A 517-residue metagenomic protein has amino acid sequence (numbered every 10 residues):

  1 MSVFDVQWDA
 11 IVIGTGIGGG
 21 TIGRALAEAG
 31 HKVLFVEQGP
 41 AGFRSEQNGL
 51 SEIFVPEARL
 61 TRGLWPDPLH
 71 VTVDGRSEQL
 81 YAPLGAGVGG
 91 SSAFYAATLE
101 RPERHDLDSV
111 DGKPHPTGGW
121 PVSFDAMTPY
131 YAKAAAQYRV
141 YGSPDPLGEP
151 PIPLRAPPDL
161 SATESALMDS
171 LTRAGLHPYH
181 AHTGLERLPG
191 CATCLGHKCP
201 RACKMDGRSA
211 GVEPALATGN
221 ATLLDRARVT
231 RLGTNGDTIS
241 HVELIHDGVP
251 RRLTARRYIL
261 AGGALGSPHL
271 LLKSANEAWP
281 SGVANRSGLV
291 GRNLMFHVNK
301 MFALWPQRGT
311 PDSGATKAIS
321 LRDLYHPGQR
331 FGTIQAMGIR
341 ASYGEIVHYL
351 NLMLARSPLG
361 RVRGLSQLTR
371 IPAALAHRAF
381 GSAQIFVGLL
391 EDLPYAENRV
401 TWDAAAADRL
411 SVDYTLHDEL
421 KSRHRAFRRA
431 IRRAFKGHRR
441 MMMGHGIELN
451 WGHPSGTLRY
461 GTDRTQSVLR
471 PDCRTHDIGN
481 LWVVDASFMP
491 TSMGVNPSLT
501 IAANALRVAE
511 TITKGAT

Functional and structural regions predicted by a protein language model:
M1-A10, E28-A29, K514-T517: Extreme N-terminal leader/targeting segments of oxidoreductases
A10-F35: N-terminal Rossmann-like FAD-binding beta1-loop-alpha1 element of flavoenzymes
V12, G16-I17, T21, P158 (+2 more regions): Residue-level detector of alpha-helix initiation sites
A25-E28, G39-G49, A227, L232 (+4 more regions): Glycine-rich loop(s) and the adjacent beta-strand/alpha-helix scaffold that form part
V55-L147, A396: Redox-cofactor-proximal catalytic regions of oxidoreductases
V71, R76-P83, S91, Y95 (+5 more regions): FAD cofactor-binding and catalytic pocket of flavoenzymes
V71-G75, D111-V229: Conserved redox-cofactor binding core of oxidoreductases
A181-H197, R231-G233, S382-L390, D408-S492 (+1 more regions): A glycine-rich dinucleotide-binding beta-alpha-beta segment and adjacent secondary-structure elements that constitute
